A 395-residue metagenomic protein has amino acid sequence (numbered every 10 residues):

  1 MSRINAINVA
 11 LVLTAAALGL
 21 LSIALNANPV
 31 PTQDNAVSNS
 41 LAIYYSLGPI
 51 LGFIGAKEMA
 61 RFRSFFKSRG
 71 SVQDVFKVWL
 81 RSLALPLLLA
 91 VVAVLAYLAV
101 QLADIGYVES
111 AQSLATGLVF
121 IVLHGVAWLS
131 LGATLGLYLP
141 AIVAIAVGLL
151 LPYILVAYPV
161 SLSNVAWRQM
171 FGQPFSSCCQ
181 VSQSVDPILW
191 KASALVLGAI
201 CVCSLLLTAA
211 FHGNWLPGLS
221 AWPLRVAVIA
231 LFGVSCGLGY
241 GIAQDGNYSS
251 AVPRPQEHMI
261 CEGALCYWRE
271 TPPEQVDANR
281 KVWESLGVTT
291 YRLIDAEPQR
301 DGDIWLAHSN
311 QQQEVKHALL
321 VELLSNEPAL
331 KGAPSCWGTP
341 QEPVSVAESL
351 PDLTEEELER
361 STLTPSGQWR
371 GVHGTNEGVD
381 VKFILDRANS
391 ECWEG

Functional and structural regions predicted by a protein language model:
M1-D34, L80-L206: Hydrophobic alpha-helical segments
I23-N26, A56-R63, Y138-L139, L205-L216: Structural signal for the C-terminal ends of transmembrane alpha-helices and the immediately following loop
P29, V37-F62: Long, hydrophobic alpha-helical segments
F53-L89: Helix-loop-helix units of permease transmembrane domains in multi-pass membrane transporters, especially ABC
S68-V78, G136-A141, F211-P223: Membrane-interface helix-boundary motifs at transmembrane edges
N214-S249: Internal/C-terminal transmembrane anchor helices
N247-C266: Extracytoplasmic/lumenal low-complexity Ser/Thr/Pro-rich segments of cell-envelope proteins
I260-G395: Extended repeat-based interaction scaffolds and adjacent low-complexity, acidic/S/T/P-biased segments that form broad
